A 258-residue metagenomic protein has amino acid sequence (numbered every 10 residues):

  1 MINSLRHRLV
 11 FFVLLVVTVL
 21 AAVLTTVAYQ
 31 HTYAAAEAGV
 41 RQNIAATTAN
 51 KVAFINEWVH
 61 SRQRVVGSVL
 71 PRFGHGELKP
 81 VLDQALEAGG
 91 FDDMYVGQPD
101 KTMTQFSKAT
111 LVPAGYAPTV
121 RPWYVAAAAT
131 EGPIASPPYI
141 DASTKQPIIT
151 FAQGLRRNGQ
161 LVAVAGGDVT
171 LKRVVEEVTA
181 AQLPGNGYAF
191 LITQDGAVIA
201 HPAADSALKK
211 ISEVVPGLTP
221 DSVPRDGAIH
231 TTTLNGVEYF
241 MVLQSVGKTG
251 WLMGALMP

Functional and structural regions predicted by a protein language model:
M1-A34: Extreme N-terminal signal-anchor transmembrane helix of membrane signaling/transducer proteins, especially in bacteria
Q42-S136: Extracytoplasmic/periplasmic sensory segments of membrane signal-transduction proteins
V65, D83-M103, G132-P133, T179-I199 (+1 more regions): Short N-terminal helix-loop-first-beta-strand/juxtamembrane motif that initiates sensory/input modules
E87-D93, Q105-A181, G185, T231-N235: Extracytoplasmic/periplasmic ligand-binding sensor regions of membrane-associated signaling proteins
Y95-A109, I148, G196-P202, F240-L243: Amphipathic coiled-coil signal-relay and dimerization helices
T104-Y116, V198-G217: GAF sensory domains
A163-V164, H201, L252: Short glycine-/small-residue motifs
S206, K210-P258: Extracellular/periplasmic juxtamembrane segments that couple receptor/chemosensory ectodomains to their
